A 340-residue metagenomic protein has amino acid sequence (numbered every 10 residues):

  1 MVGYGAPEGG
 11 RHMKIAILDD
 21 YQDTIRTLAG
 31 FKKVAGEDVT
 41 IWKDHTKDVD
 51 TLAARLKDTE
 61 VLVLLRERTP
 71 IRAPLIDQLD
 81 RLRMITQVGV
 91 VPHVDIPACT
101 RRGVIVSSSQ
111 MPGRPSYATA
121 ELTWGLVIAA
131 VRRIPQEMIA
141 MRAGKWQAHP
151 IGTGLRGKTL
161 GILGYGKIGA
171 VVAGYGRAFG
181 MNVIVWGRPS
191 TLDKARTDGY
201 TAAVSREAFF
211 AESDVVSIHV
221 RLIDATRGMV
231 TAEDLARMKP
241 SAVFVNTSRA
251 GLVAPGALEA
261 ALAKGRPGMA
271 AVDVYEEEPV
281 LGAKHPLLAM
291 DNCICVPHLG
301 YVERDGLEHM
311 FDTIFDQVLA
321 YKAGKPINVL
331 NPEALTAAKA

Functional and structural regions predicted by a protein language model:
Y4-V61, L65-R66, G180, K322 (+1 more regions): N-terminal glycine-/charge-rich "phosphate-binding" loop or analogous flexible N-terminal tail
G9, A54-E60, P70-L75, P189-H285: Rossmann-like adenosine-cofactor binding region
H12, L82, R156-T159, A232 (+1 more regions): Phosphate-coordination loops involved in phosphoryl transfer and adenosine-cofactor binding
Y21-D23, D44-K47, R66-P70, V88-P92 (+3 more regions): Short beta->alpha connector loops
D58-M138, H149-G152: Phosphate/diphosphate ligand-binding glycine-rich loop within oxidoreductases
R114, E137-V171, G180, G199-Y200: Glycine-rich NAD(P)-binding loop of Rossmann-like domains
A120-I139, G174-M181, F311-K325: Oxidoreductase and adenylate-handling cofactor-binding alpha/beta cores
P240-A340: Rossmann-like dinucleotide-binding domain for NAD(H)/NADP(H)
